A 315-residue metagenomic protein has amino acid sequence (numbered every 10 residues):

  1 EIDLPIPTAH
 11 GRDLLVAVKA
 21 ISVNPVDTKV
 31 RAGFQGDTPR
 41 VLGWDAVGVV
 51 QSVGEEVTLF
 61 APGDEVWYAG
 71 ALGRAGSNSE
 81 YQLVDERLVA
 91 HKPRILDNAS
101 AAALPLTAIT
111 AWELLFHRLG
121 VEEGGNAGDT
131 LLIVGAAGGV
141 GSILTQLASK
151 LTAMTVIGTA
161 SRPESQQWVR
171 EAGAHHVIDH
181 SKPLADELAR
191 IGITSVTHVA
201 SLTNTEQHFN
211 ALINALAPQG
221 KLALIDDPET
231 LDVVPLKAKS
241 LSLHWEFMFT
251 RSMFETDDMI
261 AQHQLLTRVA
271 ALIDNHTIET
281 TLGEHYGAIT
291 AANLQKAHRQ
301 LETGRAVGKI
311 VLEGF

Functional and structural regions predicted by a protein language model:
P5-S22, R31-G73: Glycine-rich beta-strand-centered segment in the early N-terminal region that forms part of a ligand/cofactor-binding
A61, R94-D97, G120-T130, T194-S195: Short helix-loop-beta connector
G73-E86: A structural motif shared across PLP-dependent enzymes of the aminotransferase-like
A102-K182: Mid-domain Rossmann-like dinucleotide-binding core that forms the NAD(H)/NADP(H) cofactor-binding site
E123-G125, V177-E246: Glycine-rich cofactor phosphate-binding loops and adjacent beta1-alpha1 units of small-molecule cofactor enzyme domains
P235-H285: C-terminal substrate-binding/catalytic core of Rossmann-like NAD(P)-dependent dehydrogenases/reductases
D274-E284, Q295-F315: C-terminal capping/lid region of NAD(P)-dependent oxidoreductase domains
